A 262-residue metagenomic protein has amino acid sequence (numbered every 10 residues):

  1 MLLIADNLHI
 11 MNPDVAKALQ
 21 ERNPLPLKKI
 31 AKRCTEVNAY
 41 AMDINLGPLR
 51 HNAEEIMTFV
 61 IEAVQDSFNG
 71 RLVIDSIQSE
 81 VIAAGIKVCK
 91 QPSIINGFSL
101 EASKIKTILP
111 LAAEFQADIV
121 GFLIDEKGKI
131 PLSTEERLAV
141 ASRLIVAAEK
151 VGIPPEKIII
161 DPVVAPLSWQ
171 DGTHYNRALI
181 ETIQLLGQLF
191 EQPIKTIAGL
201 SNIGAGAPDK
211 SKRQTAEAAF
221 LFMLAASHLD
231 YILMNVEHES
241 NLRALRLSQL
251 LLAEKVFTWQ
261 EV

Functional and structural regions predicted by a protein language model:
M1-K17, P26-K29, T35-V37, M234-V262: Extended, intrinsically disordered, low-complexity segments
I4-K29, A53, N96-L100, I130-T134 (+1 more regions): Active-site mouth loops of central-metabolism enzymes
T35-E36, I86-C89, T107-D118, K150-I153: Acidic (Asp/Glu)-rich catalytic clusters
T35-G70, V164-G172, N176: Glycine-rich, proline-tolerant flexible connector loops at the mouths of alpha/beta enzymes
D43-P48, G70-Q78, S93-S103, V120-L123: Catalytic beta/alpha-barrel core
R50-V60, S76-A84, L100-E114, K129-A139 (+2 more regions): Active-site-adjacent beta->alpha loops and helix N-cap segments on the catalytic face of soluble alpha/beta enzymes
N52-K90, R177-T196: Alpha-helix-loop-beta-strand connector modules within alpha/beta enzyme cores
E114-W259: Catalytic alpha/beta core domains of metabolic enzymes, predominantly
